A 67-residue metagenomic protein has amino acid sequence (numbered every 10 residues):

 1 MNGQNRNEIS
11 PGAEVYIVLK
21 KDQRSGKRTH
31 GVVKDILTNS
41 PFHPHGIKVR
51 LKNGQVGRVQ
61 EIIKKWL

Functional and structural regions predicted by a protein language model:
N2-L67: Basic/aromatic-rich interaction segments and small domains that mediate binding to polyanionic partners
